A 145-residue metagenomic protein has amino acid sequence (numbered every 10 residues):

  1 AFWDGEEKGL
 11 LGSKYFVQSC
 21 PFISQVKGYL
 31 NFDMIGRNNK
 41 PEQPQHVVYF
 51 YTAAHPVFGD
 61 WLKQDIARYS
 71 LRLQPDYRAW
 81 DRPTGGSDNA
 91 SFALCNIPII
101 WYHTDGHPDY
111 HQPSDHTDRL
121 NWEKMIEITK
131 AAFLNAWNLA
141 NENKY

Functional and structural regions predicted by a protein language model:
D4-T104: Metal-dependent peptidase/peptidase-like ectodomains
G106-Y145: His/Asp/Glu-rich mid-to-C-terminal helical/loop segments that flank catalytic regions of hydrolases
